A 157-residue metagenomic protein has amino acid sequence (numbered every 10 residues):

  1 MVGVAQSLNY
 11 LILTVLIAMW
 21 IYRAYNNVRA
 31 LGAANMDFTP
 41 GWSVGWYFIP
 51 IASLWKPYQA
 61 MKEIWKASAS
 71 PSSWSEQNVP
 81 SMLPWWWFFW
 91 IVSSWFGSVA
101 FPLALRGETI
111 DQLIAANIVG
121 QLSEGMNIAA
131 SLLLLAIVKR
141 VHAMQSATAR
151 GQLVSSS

Functional and structural regions predicted by a protein language model:
M1-I12: Interfacial helix-start motif at the membrane-water boundary
M1-V2, I114-G125: Hydrophobic alpha-helical transmembrane segments
A5, M126-A129: Membrane-embedded alpha-helical segments of multi-pass membrane proteins, especially the transmembrane helices
L13-F48, A52-N117, A129-S157: Membrane-interface extramembranous regions at the lipid-water interface
